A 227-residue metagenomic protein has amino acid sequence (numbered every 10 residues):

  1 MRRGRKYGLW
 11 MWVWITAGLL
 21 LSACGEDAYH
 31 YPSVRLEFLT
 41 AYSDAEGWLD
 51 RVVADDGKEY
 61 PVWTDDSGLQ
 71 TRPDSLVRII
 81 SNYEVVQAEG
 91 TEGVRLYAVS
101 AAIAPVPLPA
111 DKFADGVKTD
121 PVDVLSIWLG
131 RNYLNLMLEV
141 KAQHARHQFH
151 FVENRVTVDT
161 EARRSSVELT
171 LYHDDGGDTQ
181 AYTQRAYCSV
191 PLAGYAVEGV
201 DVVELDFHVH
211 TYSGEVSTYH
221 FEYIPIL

Functional and structural regions predicted by a protein language model:
R2, S33-L227: First exposed extracellular module after export/assembly in secreted or surface-exposed proteins
R2-V13: Bacterial N-terminal signal peptides that target proteins for export
L19-A23: C-terminal motif of bacterial Sec signal peptides marking the signal peptidase cleavage site
G25-A28: Bacterial signal peptide processing site
